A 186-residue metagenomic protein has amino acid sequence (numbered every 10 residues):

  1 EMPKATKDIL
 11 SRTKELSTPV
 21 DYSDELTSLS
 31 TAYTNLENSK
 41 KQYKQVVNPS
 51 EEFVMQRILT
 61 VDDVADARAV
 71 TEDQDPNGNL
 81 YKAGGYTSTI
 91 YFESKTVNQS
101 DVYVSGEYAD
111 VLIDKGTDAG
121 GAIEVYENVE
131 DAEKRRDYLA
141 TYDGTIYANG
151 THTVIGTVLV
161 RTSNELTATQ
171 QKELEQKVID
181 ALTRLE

Functional and structural regions predicted by a protein language model:
E1, E15-T18, S50, V54 (+2 more regions): A diffuse structural propensity rather than consistent per-protein peaks
E1-S39: Amphipathic, non-membrane alpha-helical rod segments
E25, A32, S50, V54-R57 (+3 more regions): Stable alpha-helical elements in mature extracytoplasmic
T27-A65: N-terminal low-complexity, Pro/Thr/Ser-rich intrinsically disordered segments that act as propeptides or flexible
K41-Q45, G120-V125, L159-A168: Second-shell loop/turn segments in exported
I58-T145: Short, solvent-exposed recognition patches
I113-K115, R136-E186: A short, solvent-exposed beta-edge/loop patch
